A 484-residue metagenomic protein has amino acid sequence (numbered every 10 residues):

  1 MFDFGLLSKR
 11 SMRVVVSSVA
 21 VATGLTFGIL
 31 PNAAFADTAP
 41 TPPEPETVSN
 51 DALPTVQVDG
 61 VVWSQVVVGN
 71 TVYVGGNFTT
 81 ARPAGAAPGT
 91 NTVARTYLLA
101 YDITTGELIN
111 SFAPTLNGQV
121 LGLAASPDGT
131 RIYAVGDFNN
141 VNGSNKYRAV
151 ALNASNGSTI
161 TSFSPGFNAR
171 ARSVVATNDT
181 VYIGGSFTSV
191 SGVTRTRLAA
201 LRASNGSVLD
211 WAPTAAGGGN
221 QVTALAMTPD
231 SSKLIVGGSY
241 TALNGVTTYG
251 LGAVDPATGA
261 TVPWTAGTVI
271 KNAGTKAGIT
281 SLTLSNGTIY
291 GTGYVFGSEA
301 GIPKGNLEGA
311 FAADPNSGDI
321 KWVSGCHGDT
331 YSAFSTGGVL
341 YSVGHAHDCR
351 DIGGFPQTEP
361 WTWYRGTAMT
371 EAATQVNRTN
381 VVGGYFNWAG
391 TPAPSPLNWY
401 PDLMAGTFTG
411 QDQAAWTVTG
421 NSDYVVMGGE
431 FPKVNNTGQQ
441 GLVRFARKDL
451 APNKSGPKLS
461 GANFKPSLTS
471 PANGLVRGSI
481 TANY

Functional and structural regions predicted by a protein language model:
F2-S18, A22-Y484: Extracytoplasmic surface signature
